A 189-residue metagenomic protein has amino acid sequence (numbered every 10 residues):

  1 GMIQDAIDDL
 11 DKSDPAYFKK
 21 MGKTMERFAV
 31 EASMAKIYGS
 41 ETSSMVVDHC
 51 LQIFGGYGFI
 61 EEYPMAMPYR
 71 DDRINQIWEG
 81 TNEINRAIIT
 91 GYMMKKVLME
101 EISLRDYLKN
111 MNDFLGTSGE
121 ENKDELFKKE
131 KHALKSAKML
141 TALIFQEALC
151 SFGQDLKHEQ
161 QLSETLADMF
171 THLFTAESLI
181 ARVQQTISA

Functional and structural regions predicted by a protein language model:
G1-A189: Alpha-helical interface subdomain recognition
